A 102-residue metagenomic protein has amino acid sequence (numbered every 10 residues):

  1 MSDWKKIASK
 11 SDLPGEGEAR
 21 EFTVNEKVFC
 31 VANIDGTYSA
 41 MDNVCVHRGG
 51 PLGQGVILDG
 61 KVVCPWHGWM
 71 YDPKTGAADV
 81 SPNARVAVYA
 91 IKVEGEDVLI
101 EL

Functional and structural regions predicted by a protein language model:
M1-D59, D72, A77, R85-L102: N-terminal pre-ligand scaffold of iron-sulfur
C45, C64-H67: Short cysteine clusters
S81: Short glycine/proline-centered loop/turn elements that form peptide/ligand docking sites
